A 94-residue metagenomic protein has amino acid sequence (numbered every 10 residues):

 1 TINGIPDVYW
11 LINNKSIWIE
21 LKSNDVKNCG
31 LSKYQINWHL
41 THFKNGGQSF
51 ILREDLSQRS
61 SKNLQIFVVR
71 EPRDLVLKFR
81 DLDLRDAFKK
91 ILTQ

Functional and structural regions predicted by a protein language model:
T1: A short acidic/basic microdomain associated with nuclease active sites
G4: Beta-rich catalytic cores
V8-W10, K15-D25: Conserved catalytic cores of phosphodiester-cleaving nucleases, focusing on short active-site segments
D25-I36: Active-site-adjacent loop/helix micro-motif of nuclease/hydrolase catalytic cores
S32, V68-E71, D83: Helix N-cap and loop-to-helix transition residues
F43-D74: Nucleic-acid nuclease catalytic cores
K78-Q94: Charged phosphate-binding loop/patch that engages nucleotide di/tri-phosphates or the phosphate backbone of nucleic
